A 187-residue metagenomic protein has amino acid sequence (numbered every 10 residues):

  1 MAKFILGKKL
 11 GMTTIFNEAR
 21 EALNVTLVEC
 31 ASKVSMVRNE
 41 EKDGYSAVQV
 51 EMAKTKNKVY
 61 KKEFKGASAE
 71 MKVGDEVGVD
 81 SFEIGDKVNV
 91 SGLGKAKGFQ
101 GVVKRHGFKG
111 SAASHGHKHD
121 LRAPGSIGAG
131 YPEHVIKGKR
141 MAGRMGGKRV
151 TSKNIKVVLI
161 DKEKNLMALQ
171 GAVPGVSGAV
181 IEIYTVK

Functional and structural regions predicted by a protein language model:
M1-K187: Extended basic (Lys/Arg/His-rich) segments that typically form rRNA-contacting surfaces in ribosomal proteins
